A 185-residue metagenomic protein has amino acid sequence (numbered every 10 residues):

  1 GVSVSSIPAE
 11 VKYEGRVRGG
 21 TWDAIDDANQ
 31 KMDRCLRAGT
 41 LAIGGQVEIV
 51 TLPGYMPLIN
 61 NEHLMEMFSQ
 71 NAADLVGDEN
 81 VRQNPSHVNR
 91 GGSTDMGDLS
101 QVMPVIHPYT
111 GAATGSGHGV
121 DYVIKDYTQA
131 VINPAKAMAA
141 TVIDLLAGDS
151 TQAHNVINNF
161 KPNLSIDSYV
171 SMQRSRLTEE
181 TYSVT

Functional and structural regions predicted by a protein language model:
G1-T185: Metal-dependent amide/peptide-bond hydrolase catalytic core, centered on the "pita-bread" metallohydrolase fold
